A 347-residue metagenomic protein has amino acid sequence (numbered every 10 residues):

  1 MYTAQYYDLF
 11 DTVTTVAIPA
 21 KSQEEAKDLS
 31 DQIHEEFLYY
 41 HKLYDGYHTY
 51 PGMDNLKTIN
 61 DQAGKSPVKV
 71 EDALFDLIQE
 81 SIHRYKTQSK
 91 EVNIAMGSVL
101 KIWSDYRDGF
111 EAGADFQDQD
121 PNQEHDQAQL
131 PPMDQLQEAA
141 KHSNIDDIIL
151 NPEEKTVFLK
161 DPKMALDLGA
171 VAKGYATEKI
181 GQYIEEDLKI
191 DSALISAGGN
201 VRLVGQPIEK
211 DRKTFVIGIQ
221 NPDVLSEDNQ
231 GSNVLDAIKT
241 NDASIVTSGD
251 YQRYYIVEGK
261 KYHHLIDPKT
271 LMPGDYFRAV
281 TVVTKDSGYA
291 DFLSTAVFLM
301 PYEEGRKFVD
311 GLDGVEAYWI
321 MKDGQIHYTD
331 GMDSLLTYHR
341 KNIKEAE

Functional and structural regions predicted by a protein language model:
M1-E347: Mature catalytic core of soluble alpha/beta enzymes
